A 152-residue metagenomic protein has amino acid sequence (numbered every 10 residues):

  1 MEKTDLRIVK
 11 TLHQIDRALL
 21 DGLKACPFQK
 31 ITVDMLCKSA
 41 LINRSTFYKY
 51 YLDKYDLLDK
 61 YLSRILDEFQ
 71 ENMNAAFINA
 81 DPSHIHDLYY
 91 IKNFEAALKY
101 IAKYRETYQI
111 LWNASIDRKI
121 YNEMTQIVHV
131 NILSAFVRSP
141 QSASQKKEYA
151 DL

Functional and structural regions predicted by a protein language model:
M1-C26, S39: Basic, helix-initiating cap at the start of DNA-binding domains
M1-E2, D21-K30, I65-H84: Terminal helix-turn-helix DNA-binding modules in bacterial transcription factors
H13-D21, D56-A76, K92, A96 (+1 more regions): Alpha-helical structural segments
A25-D56: Helix-turn-helix
N74-K103: Hydrophobic alpha-helical connector segments
K92-N122: Amphipathic alpha-helical segments used for helix-helix packing
S115-Q141, D151: Amphipathic alpha-helical packing segments from all-alpha helical-bundle domains
K146-L152: Short, intrinsically disordered, charge-balanced linker/junction segments flanking boundaries in proteins
